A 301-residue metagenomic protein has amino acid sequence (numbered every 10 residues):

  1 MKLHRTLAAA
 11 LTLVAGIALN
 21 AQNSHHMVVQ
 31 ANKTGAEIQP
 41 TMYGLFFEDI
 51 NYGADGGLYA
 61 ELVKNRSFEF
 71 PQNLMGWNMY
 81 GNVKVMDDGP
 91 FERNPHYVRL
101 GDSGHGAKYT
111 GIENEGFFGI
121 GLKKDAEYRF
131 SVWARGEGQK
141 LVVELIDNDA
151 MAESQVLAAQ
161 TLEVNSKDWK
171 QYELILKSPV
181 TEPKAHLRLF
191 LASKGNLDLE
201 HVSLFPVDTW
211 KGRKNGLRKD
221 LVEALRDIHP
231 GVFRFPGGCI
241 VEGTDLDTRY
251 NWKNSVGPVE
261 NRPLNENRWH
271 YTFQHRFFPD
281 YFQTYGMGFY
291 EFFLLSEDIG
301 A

Functional and structural regions predicted by a protein language model:
M1-A8: Bacterial N-terminal signal peptides that target proteins for export
T6, Y52-G53, L295: Short amphipathic alpha-helical "recognition" segments used for binding
L11-N20: Hydrophobic h-region of N-terminal signal peptides that target proteins for export in Gram-negative bacteria
Q22-T284: Extracellular and organelle-lumenal recognition/adhesion modules and their flexible linkers in secreted
L221, F289-F293: Generic structural signal for well-ordered alpha-helices, preferentially at hydrophobic/aromatic core positions
I228, F292-A301: A structural motif corresponding to the C-terminal end of an alpha-helix and its immediate exit/capping segment
T284-M287, E297: Aromatic- and histidine-enriched alpha-helix N-cap/loop-to-helix transition segments that scaffold the rims
